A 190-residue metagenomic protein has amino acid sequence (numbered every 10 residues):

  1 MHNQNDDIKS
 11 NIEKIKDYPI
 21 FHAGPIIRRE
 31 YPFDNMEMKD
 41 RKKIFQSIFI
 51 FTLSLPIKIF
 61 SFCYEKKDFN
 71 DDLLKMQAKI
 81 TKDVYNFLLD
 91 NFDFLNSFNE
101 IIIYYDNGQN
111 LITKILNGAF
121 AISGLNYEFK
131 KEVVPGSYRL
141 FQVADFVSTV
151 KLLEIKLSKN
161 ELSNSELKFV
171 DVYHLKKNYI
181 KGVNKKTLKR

Functional and structural regions predicted by a protein language model:
M1-R190: Phosphate-ester processing/binding pockets and catalytic centers
